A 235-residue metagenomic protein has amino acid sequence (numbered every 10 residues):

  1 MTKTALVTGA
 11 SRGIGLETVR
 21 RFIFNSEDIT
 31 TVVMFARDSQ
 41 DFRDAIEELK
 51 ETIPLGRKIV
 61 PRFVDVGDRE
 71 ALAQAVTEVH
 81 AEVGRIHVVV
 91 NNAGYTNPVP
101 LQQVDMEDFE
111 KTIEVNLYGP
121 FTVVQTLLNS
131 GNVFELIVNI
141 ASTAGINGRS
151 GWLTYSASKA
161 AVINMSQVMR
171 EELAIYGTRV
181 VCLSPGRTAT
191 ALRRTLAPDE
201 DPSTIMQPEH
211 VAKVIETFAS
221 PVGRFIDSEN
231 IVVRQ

Functional and structural regions predicted by a protein language model:
S11-R12: Conserved glycine-rich cofactor-binding loop
E27-D44: Conserved glycine-rich Rossmann-like NAD(P)H-binding loop of the short-chain dehydrogenase/reductase
P100-L101, D108-E110: Substrate-binding pocket helix/loop in short-chain dehydrogenase/reductase
V124, S158: Active-site helix of classical SDR
N129, R170-E172: Alpha-helical segment proximal to the catalytic Tyr-Lys
S142: Residue(s) in the substrate-gating loop at a strand-loop-helix junction that position the organic substrate next
I175, C182-L183, T190, E200-Q235: C-terminal helical subdomain
